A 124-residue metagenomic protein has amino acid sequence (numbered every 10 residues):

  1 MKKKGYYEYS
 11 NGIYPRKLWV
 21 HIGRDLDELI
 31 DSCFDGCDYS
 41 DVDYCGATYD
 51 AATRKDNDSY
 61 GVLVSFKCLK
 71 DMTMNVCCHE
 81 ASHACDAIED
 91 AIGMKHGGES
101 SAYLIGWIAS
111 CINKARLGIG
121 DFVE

Functional and structural regions predicted by a protein language model:
M1-C45: Non-catalytic terminal regions of proteins
K2-K4, K17, K55, K67-K70 (+2 more regions): Context-gated lysine
G23, Y60-L63, S101: Generic N-terminal initiation segments characterized by hydrophobic and/or small/turn-forming residues
D31-M72, A84-A87: Active-site scaffold of zinc-dependent metalloenzymes
M72-E80: Short alpha-helical catalytic segment bearing the HExxH-like zincin motif of zinc-dependent metalloproteases
A81-G97, S101: Catalytic Zn2+-binding segment of zinc metalloproteases
K95-E124: Post-HExxH zinc-binding segment in Zn-dependent metallohydrolases
